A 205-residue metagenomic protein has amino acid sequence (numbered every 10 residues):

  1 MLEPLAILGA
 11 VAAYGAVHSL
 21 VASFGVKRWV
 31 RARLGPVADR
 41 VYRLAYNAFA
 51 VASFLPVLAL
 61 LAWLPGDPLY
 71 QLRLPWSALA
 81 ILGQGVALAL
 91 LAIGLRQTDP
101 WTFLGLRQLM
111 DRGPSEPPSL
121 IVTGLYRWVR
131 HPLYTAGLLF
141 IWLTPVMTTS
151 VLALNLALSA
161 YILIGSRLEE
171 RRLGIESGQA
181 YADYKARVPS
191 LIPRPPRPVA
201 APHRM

Functional and structural regions predicted by a protein language model:
E3-V17, S115-M205: Hydrophobic transmembrane alpha-helices
A10-F24, P56, L60, Q84-R107 (+1 more regions): Transmembrane alpha-helical segments that form the membrane-embedded catalytic/substrate-channel core of multi-pass
S19-V37: Membrane-interface helix-loop junction between the first two transmembrane segments
W29-R31, A62-L74: Membrane-interface helix termini and inter-helical loops of multi-pass transporters
A32-F49: Loop-to-helix transition at the N-terminal end of transmembrane alpha-helices
A45-L61: A generic, lipid-embedded transmembrane alpha helix
Y46-A48, S77-A89, T123-T135: Membrane-interface loop-to-helix entry segments
G105-P117: Juxtamembrane inter-helical linkers in multi-pass membrane proteins
